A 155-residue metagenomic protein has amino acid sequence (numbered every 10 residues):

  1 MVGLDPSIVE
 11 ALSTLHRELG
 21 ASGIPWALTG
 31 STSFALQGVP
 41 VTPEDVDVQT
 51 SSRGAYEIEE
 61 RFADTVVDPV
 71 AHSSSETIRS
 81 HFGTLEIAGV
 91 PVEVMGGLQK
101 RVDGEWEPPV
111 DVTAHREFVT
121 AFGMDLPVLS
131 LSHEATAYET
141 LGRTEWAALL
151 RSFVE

Functional and structural regions predicted by a protein language model:
M1-L28, R151, E155: Helical scaffold of the NTase/Pol beta-like nucleotidyltransferase catalytic core
L15-V46, T50-R53, E57: Active-site nucleotide-donor binding segment shared across nucleotidyl transfer reactions
R17, F82-G83, E117: Residue-level detector of beta-strand structural context in well-folded domains
G20, E86, T120: Anion (oxyanion) recognition and catalysis
W26, V92, L126: Hydrophobic anchor at the start of a short beta-strand that flanks the dinucleotide cofactor-binding loop
I58-T65: Short amphipathic alpha-helices in soluble, non-transmembrane regions that often serve as interface/regulatory elements
V67-D103: Conserved catalytic core of two-metal-ion nucleotidyltransferases
V102-E155: Catalytic cores of NTP-dependent nucleotidyl/adenyl transfer enzymes across multiple folds
